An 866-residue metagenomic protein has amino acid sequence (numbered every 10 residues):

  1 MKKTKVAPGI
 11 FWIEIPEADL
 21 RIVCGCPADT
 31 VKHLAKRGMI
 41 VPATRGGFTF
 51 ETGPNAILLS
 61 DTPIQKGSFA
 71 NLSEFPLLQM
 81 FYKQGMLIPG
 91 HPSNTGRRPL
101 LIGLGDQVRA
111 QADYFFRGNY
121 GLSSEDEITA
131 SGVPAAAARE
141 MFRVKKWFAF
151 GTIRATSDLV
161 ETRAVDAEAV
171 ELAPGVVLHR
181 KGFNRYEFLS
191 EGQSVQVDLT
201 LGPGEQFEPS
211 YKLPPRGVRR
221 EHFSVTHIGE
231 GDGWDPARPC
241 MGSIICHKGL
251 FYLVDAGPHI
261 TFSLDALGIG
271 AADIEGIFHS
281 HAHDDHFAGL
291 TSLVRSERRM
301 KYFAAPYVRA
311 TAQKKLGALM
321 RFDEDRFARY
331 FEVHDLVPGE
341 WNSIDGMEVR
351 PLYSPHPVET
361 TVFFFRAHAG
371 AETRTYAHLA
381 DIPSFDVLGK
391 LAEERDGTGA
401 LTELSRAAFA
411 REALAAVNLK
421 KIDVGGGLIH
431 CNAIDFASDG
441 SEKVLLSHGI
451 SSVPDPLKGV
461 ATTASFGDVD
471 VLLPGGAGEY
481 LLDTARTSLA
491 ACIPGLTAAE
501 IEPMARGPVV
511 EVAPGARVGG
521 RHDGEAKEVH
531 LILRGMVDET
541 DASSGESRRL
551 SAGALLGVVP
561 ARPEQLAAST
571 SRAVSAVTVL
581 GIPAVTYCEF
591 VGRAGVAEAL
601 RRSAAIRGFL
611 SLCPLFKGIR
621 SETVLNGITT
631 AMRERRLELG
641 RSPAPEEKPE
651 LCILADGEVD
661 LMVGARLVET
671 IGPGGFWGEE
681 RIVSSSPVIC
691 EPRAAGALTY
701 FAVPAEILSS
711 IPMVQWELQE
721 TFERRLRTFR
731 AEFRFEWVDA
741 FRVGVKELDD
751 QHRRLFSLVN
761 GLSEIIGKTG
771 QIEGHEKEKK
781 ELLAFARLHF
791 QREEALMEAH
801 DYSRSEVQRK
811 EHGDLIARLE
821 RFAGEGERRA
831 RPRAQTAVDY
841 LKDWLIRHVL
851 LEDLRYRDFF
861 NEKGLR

Functional and structural regions predicted by a protein language model:
M1-G38, G47, P54, A416-L419 (+1 more regions): Binuclear metal-ion centers of metallo-dependent hydrolases, dominated by the metallo-beta-lactamase
M1-I269, D335-A416, G476: Core dinuclear metal-dependent hydrolase active-site scaffold
I269-E297: Di-metal (Zn2+ and/or Mg2+/Mn2+) metal-binding site signature of metallo-dependent hydrolases with the MBL/beta-CASP
A271-A272, L293-R298, E412-A415, D435-S441: Short, conserved loop/helix-junction motifs that constitute active-site signature segments in enzyme catalytic cores
A282-A288, A310-T311, E340, P357-E359 (+3 more regions): Active-site environment of divalent metal-dependent phosphoester hydrolases
M300-A310, K443-I450: Short internal beta-strands
G467-F741, D750, R754, G761-E764 (+4 more regions): Cytosolic regulatory regions built on CNB/CRP/Popeye-like sensor folds
R727-R866: Small-residue-biased structural context
